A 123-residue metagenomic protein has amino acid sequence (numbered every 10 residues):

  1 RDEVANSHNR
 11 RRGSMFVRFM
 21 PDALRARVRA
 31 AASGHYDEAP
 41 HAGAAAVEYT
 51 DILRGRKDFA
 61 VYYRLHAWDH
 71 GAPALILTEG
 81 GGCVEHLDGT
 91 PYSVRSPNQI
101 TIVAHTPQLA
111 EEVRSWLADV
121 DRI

Functional and structural regions predicted by a protein language model:
R1: Contiguous, small/hydrophobic- and glycine-enriched helical/loop subdomains that border and often "cap" functional
N6-I123: An extended, acidic
